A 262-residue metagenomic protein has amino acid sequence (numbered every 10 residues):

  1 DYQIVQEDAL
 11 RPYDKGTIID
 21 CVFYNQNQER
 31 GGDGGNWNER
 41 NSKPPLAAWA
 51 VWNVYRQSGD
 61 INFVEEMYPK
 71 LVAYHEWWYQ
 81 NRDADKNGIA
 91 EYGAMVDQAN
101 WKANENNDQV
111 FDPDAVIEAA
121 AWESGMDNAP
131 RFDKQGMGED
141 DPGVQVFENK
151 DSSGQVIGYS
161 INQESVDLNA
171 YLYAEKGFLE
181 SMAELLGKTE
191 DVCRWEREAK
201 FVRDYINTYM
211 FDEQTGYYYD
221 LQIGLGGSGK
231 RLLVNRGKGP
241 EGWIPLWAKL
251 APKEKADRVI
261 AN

Functional and structural regions predicted by a protein language model:
D1-E65, P69-A99, N207-L221: Helix-terminus loop motifs that line ligand-binding clefts
R11, V72-A103, A170-R258: Catalytic cores of carbohydrate-active enzymes
D20-G35, E76-Q163: Active-site lining segments of carbohydrate-active enzymes
Q28-S42, G154-Y171, D220-G242: Solvent-exposed loop and edge beta-strand segments that line ligand/cofactor-binding and catalytic clefts
K43-L46, F63, K70, E164 (+2 more regions): Short, glycine/acidic-rich beta->alpha junctions
P44, A48, N53, Q57-D60 (+2 more regions): Extended amphipathic secondary-structure runs
